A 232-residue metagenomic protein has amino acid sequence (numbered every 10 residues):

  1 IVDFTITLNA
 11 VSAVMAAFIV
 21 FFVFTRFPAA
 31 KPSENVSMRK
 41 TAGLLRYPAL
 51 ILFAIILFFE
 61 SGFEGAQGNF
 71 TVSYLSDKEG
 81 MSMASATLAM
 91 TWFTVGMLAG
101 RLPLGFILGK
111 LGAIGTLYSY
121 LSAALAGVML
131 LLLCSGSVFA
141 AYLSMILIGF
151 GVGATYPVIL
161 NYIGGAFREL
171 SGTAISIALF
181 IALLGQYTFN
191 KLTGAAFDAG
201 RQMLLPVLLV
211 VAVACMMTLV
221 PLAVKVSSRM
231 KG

Functional and structural regions predicted by a protein language model:
I1-F27: Helix-loop-helix hairpin linking two adjacent transmembrane segments in secondary transporters
F4, M81-M90, A141, S171-I175 (+1 more regions): Juxtamembrane helix-start elements in MFS-like secondary transporters
I19-R26, V210-G232: Multi-pass alpha-helical transporter architecture, strongest for 12-TM Major Facilitator/SLC carriers used
R26-F53: Juxtamembrane intracellular "pre-TM" segments in multi-pass secondary transporters
Y47-A99: Extracytoplasmic gate region of multi-pass secondary transporters
G100-A113, F197-D198: Helix-to-loop junctions at the C-terminal end of transmembrane segments in multipass secondary transporters
L111-I159: C-terminal transmembrane helical hairpin of 12-TM major facilitator-type secondary transporters
G164-R201: A late C-terminal transmembrane helix in Major Facilitator Superfamily
